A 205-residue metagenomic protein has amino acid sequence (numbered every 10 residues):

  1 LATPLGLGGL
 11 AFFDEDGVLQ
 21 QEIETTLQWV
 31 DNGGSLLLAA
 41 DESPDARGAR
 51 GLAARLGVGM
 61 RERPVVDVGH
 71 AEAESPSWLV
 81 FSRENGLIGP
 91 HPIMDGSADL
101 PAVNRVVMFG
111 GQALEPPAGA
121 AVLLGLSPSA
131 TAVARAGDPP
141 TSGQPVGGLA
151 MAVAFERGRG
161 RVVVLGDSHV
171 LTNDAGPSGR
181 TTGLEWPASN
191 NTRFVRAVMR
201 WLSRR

Functional and structural regions predicted by a protein language model:
L1-R205: Short, surface-exposed patches at the edges or C-terminal ends of soluble domains, predominantly
